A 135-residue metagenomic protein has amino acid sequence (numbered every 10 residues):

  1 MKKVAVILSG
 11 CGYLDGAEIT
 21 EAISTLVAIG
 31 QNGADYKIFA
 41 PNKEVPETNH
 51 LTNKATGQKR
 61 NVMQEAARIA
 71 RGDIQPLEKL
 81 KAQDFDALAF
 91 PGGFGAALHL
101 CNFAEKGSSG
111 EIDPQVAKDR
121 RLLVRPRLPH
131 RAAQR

Functional and structural regions predicted by a protein language model:
M1-L122: Extended, subdomain-level signal for the structured scaffold at the beginning of enzyme domains
V124-R135: Short, glycine-/small-residue-rich phosphate/pyrophosphate-handling segment
